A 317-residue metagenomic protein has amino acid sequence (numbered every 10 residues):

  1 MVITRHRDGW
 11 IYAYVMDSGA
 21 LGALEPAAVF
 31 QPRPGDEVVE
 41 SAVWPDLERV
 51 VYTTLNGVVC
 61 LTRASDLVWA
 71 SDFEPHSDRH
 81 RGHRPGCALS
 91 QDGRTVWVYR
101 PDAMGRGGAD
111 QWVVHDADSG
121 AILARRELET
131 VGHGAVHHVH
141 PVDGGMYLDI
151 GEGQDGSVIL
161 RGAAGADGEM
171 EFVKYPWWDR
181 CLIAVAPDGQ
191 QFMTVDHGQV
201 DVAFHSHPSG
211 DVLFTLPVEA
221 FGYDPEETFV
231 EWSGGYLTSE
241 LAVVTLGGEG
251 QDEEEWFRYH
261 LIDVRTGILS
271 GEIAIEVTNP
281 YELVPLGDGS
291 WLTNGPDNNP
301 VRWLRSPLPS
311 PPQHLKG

Functional and structural regions predicted by a protein language model:
M1, V29-E48, P75-Q91, E127-V142 (+4 more regions): Repeated scaffold domains used in trafficking and secretory/extracellular systems, primarily beta-propellers
V2, V50, T95-V96, G145-L148 (+3 more regions): Hydrophobic beta-strand positions that form the internal "hydrophobic ladder" of WD40/Gbeta-like beta-propeller blades
T4-H6, T53, Y99, D149-G151 (+3 more regions): Residue-level marker for isolated small/hydroxyl-bearing positions within beta-strands of beta-sheet-rich domains
R7-G35, V58-H80, R106-E129, E152-W177 (+3 more regions): Surface-exposed loop/turn elements that mediate protein-protein interactions on large endomembrane-trafficking
V39-N56, Y99-P101: Non-membrane alpha-helical segments in proteins
V98-G108, L246-E254: Short, conserved, GDST-rich strand-edge loop motifs in beta-rich repeat architectures
R180-V195, V200-H207: Long, well-ordered mid-to-C-terminal structural blocks that present hydrophobic/aromatic surfaces
G235-S290: Ankyrin-repeat and related helical/solenoid repeat scaffolds used for protein-protein interactions
